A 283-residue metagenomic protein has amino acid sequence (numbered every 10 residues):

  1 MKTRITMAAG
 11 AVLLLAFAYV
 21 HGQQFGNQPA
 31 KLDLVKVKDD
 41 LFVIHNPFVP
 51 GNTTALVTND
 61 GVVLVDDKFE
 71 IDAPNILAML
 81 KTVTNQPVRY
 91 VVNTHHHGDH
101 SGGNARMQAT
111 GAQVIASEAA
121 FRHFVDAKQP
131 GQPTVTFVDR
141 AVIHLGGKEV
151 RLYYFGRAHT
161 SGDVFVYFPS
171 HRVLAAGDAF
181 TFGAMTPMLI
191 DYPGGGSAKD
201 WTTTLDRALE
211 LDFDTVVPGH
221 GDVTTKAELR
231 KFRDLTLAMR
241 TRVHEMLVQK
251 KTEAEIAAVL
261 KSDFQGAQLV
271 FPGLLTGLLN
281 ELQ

Functional and structural regions predicted by a protein language model:
M1-A9: Bacterial N-terminal signal peptides that target proteins for export
A8-A18: Bacterial N-terminal signal peptides
A16-Q24, L209-D212, V223-Q283: Accessory terminal helices/loops
V35-M79, V166-F168, R172-D178: Conserved beta-strand hairpin/beta-sheet module of binuclear metal-dependent hydrolase folds, prominently
V35-V37, L56, R140-L145, P218: Short acidic-hydrophobic surface loop/beta-edge motif
D40, L56, D66, L80 (+10 more regions): Divalent metal-coordination and catalytic microenvironments
G61-V63, K68-I71, V142, E149 (+3 more regions): Metallo-beta-lactamase
A78-L145: Active-site HxH/HxHxD metal-binding segment of metal-dependent hydrolases
